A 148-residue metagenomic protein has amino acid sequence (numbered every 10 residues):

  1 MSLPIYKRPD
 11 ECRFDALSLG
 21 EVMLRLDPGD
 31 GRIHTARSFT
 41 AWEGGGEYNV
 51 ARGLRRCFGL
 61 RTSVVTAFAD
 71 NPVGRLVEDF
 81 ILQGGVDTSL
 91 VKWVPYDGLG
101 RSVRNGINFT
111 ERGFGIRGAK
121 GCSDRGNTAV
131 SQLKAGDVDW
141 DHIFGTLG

Functional and structural regions predicted by a protein language model:
M1-H34, S38: Positively charged, low-complexity intrinsically disordered leader regions
E11, H34, G45, R101-R104: A generic fold-level signal
A16, E47-A51, G74, G106: A general structural signal for well-ordered alpha-helical segments in protein cores
E21, G45-E47: Gly/Ser/Thr-rich helix-start
S38-A41, G45, P72: Residues at secondary-structure transition points
W42, N49-R61, Q83: Alpha-helix C-terminal capping segments
R61-G148: Conserved N-terminal subdomain of the carbohydrate kinase-like
